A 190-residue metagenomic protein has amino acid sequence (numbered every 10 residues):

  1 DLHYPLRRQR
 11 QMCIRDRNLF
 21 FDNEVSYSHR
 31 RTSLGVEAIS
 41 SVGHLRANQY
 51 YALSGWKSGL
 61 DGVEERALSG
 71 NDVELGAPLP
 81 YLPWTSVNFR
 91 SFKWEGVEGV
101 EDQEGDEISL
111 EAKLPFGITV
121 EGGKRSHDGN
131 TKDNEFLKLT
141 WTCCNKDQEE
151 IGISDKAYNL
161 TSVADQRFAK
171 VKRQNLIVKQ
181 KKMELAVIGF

Functional and structural regions predicted by a protein language model:
D1, Y27, N130-K132: Residues that form or flank phosphate/diphosphate-binding pockets in enzymes that use nucleotide phosphates
D1-I14: Single conserved hydrophobic/aromatic residue that forms the stacking wall/gate of nucleotide- or nucleobase-binding
R15, R30-L34, G43, S69-V73 (+2 more regions): Hydrophobic, lipid-facing positions within transmembrane beta-strands of outer-membrane proteins
R17-N23, L34, A38, A47-Y51 (+2 more regions): Transmembrane beta-barrel strands of outer-membrane/channel proteins
N23-S33, S40-H44, A52-S58, G62: Long alpha-helical, hydrophobic tracts
E37-S41, L110-P115: Short, surface-exposed basic-aromatic patches at helix termini and helix-loop junctions that form
A38-A47, P78-P83: N-terminal "first-domain core" detector
L53-N88, W94-V100, K113-F190: Flexible, glycine-rich linker and terminal segments associated with outer-membrane beta-barrel/transport systems
